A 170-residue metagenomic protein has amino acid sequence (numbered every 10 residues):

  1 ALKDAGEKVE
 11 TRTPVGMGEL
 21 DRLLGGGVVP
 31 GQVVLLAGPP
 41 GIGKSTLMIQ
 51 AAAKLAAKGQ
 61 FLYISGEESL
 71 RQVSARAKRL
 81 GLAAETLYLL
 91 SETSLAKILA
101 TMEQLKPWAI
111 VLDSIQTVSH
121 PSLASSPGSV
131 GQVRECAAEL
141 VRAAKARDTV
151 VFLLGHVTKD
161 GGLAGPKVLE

Functional and structural regions predicted by a protein language model:
A1-L80, L99, E103: The Walker A/P-loop phosphate-binding site
V9-R12, A37, L62, A84-E92 (+2 more regions): Flexible beta-alpha connector loops of hexameric P-loop NTPases
T13-M17, P30, S45, L70 (+4 more regions): Amphipathic alpha-helical transducer elements in NTP-driven molecular machines
L20-L23, L36, V73, D113 (+3 more regions): Conserved RecA-like P-loop NTPase ATPase core
P40-I42, E67-R71, R79-L82, T93-K97 (+4 more regions): Conserved nucleotide-binding/hydrolysis micro-motifs of P-loop NTPases
L89-T149: Phosphate-binding/switch loop-helix module in NTP-utilizing enzymes
A138-E170: Phosphate-binding/switch region of NTP-binding enzymes
